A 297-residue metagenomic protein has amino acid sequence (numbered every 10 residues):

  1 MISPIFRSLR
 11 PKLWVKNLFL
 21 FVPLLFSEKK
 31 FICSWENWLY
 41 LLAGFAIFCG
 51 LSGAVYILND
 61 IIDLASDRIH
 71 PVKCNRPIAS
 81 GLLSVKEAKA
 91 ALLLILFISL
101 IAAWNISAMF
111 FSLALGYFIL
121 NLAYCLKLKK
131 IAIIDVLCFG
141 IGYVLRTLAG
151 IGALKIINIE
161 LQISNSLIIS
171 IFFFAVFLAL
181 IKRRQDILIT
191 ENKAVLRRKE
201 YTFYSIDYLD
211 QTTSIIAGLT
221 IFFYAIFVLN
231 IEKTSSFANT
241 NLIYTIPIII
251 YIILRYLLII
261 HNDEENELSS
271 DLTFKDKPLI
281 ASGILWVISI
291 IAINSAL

Functional and structural regions predicted by a protein language model:
M1-R68, G81-A91: Topogenic membrane-insertion module of multi-pass membrane proteins
I2-F6, L13, L126, V144 (+1 more regions): C-terminal membrane-associated helical module and adjoining short loops/tails
K16, L20-W38, L128-N165: Long, highly hydrophobic alpha-helical transmembrane signal-anchor segments
L18-V22, L42-G53, A90-I101, L115 (+9 more regions): Generic alpha-helical transmembrane segments of integral inner-membrane proteins, especially permease/transport modules
F21-F31, N37-V55, I95-W104, K155 (+3 more regions): Signature of alpha-helical transmembrane segments in polytopic membrane proteins
E36-N37, A108-A114, A132-I134, I163-L167 (+1 more regions): Short, aromatic-rich membrane-interface segments at the entry and exit of alpha-helical transmembrane domains
L51-A79, I134, L178-L188, L254-R255: Acidic (Asp/Glu-rich) catalytic motifs at the cytosolic membrane interface
L64, I69-A114, L161, N165-V176 (+2 more regions): Multi-pass membrane catalytic core of lipid/isoprenoid biosynthesis enzymes
